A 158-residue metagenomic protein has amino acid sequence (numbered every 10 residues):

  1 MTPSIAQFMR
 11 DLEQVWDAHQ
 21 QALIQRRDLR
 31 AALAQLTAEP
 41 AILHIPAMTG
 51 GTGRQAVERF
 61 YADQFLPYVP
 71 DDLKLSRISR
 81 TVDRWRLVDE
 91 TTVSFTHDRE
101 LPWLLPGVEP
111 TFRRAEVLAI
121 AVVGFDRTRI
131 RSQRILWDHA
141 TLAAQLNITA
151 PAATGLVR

Functional and structural regions predicted by a protein language model:
M1-R158: C-terminal and inter-domain tail/linker signature
